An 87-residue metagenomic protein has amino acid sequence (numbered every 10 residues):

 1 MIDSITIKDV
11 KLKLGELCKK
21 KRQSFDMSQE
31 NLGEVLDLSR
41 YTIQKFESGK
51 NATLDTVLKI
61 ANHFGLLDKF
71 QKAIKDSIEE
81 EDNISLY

Functional and structural regions predicted by a protein language model:
M1-K13: A detector for short, charged/polar N-terminal pre-domain segments
D3, Q71-Y87: Short, charged recognition helix plus adjacent turn of helix-turn-helix-like nucleic-acid-binding domains
T6, S28, S39: Helix-turn-helix DNA-binding motif, specifically the short coil turn and the N-cap/start of the second
E16-N31: Short basic helix-loop element that most often maps to the first helix and adjoining turn of HTH DNA-binding modules
C18, L32-G33, I43-F46: Conserved hydrophobic/aromatic packing and binding residues within compact polymer-binding modules
D37-N51: Recognition helix of helix-turn-helix/homeodomain-like DNA-binding domains that insert into the DNA major groove
K50, F64, S77-I78: The DNA-recognition helices of helix-turn-helix-type DNA-binding domains
D55-K72: DNA major-groove recognition helix of helix-turn-helix/homeodomain DNA-binding modules
